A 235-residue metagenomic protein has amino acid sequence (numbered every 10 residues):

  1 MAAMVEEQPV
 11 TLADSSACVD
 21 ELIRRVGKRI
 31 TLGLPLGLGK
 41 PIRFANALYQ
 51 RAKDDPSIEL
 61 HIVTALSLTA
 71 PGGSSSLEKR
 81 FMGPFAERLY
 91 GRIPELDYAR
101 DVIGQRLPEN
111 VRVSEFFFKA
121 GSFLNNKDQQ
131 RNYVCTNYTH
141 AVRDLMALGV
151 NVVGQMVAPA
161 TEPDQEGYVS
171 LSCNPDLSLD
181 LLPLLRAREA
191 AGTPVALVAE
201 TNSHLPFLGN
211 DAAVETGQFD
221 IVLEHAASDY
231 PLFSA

Functional and structural regions predicted by a protein language model:
M1-A235: Conserved alpha/beta enzyme-core scaffold
